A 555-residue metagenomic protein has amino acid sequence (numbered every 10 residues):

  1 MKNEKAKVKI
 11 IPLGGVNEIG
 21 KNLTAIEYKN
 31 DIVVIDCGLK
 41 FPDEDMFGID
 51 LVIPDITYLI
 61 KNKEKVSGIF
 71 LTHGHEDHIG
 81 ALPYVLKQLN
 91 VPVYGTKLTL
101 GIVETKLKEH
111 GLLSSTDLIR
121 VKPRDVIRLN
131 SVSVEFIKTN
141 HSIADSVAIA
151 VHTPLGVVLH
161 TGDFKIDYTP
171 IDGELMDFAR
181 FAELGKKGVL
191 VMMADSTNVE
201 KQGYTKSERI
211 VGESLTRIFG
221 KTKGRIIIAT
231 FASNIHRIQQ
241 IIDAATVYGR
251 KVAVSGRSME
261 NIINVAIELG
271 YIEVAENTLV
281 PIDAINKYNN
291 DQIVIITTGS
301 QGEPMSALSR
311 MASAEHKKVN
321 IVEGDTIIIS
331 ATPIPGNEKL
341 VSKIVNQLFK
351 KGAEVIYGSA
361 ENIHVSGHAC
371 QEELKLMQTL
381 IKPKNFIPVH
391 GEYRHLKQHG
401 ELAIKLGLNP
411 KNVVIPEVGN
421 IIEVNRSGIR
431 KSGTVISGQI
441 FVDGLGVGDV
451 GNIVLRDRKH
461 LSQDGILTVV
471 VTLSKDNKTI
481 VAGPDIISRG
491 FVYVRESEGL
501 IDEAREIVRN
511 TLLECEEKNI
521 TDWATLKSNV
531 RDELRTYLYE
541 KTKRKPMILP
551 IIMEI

Functional and structural regions predicted by a protein language model:
K2-F70, H75-K287, S306-N320, K339-K343: His/Asp/Glu-rich metal-coordinating catalytic cores of metallo-dependent phosphodiesterases/hydrolases acting on
V16, V34, K40-E44, G48 (+6 more regions): A glycine- and charged-residue-rich anion-binding loop/surface
E18, I143, N289, L461-Q463 (+1 more regions): Solvent-exposed loop and beta-edge segments used for protein-protein assembly and interaction
P92, I387, L549-P550: Short glycine-rich phosphate-binding loop at a beta-alpha junction
L107, A403, L538: Conserved hydrophobic residues forming the short capping helix/wall of the S-adenosyl-L-methionine
K122, E417, R544-I548: Short Gly/Ser/Thr- and Asp/Glu-enriched loop/turn motifs at secondary-structure junctions
E200-S330, I334-S359, I363-P383, I387-E503 (+1 more regions): Hard-cation-handling environments
N519-I555: C-terminal tails and terminal domains of large nucleic-acid-associated and other macromolecular-machine proteins
